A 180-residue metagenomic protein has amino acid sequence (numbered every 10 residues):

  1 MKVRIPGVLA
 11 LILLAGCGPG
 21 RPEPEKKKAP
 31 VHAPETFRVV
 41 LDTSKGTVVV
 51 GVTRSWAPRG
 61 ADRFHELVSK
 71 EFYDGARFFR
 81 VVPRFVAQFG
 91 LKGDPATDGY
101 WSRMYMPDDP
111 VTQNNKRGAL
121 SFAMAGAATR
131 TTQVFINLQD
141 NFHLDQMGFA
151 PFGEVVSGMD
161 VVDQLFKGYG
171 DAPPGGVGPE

Functional and structural regions predicted by a protein language model:
M1-R4: Positively charged n-region of N-terminal signal peptides that target proteins for export
P6-G16: Bacterial N-terminal signal peptides
C17-E180: Cyclophilin-like peptidyl-prolyl cis-trans isomerases
